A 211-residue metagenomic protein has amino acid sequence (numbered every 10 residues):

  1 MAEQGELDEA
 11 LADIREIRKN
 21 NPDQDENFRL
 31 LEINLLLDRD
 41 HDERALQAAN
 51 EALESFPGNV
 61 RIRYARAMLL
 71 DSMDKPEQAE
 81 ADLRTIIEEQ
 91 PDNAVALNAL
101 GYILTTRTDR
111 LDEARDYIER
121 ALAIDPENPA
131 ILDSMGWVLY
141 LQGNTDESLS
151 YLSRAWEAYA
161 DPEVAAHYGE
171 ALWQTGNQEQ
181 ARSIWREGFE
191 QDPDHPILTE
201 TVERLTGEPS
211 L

Functional and structural regions predicted by a protein language model:
E3, D38, S72-M73, T106-R107 (+3 more regions): Register position in tetratricopeptide repeats
N20-N21, S55-F56, E89-Q90, I124 (+2 more regions): Structural marker of alpha-solenoid helical repeat scaffolds
Q24-D25, N59, N93, N128 (+2 more regions): Residue-level recognition of tetratricopeptide repeat
N27-F28, I62, A96, I131 (+2 more regions): TPR alpha-solenoid repeat register
L30-L31, A65, A99, S134 (+2 more regions): Canonical tetratricopeptide repeat
N34, M68, Y102-I103, W137 (+2 more regions): Residue-level recognition of tetratricopeptide repeat
